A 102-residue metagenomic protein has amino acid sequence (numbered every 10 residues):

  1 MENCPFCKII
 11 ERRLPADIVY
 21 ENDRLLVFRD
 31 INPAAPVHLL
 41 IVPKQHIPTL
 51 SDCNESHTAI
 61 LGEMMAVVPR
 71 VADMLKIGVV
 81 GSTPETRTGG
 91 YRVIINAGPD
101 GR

Functional and structural regions predicted by a protein language model:
M1-R102: HIT superfamily nucleotide-processing domains
